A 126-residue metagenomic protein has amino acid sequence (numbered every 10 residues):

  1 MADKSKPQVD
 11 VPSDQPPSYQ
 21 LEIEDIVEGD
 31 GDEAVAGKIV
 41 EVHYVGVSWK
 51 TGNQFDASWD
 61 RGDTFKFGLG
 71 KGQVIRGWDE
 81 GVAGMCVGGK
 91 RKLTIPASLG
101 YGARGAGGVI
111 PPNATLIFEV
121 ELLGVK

Functional and structural regions predicted by a protein language model:
M1-K126: Cross-family detector of peptidyl-prolyl cis-trans isomerase
